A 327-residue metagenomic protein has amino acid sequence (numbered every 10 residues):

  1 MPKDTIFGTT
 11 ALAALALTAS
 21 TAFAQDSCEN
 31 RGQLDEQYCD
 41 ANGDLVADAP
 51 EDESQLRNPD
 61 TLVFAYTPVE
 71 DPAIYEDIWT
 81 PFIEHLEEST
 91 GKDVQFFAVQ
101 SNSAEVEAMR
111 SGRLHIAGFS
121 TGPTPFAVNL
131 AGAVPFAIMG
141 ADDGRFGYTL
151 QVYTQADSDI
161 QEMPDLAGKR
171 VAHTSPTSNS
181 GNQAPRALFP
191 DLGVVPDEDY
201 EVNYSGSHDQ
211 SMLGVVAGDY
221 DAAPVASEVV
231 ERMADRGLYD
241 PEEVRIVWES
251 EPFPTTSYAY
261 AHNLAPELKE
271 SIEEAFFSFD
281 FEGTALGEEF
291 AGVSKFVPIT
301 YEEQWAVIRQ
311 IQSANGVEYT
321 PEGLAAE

Functional and structural regions predicted by a protein language model:
A11, F23-A104, F290-E327: N-terminal hydrophobic or amphipathic helices and topogenic motifs
F64-E87, G122, R145-L213, Y220-A222 (+3 more regions): Bilobed "Venus flytrap"/periplasmic-binding protein-like clamshell domains and structurally analogous long
T67-P68, D142-Q151, L238-F276, F290-V307: Periplasmic-binding protein-like
E87-A98, P190-S205, D240-E243, Y319-A325: A local structural motif
F97-G132, V230-D235: Pocket-flanking alpha-helical
R110-F119, G132-A133, K169-V171, V216-V225: Alpha-to-beta junction loops
A127-M139, M233-V247: Ligand-binding "clamshell"
S178-S180, F276-G292: Periplasmic-binding protein-like
